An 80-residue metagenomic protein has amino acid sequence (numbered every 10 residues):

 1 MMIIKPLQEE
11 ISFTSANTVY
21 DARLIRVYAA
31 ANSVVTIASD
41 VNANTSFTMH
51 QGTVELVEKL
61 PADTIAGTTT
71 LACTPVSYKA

Functional and structural regions predicted by a protein language model:
K5-D21, V41-A43: Surface-exposed ligand/attachment interfaces on beta-rich extracellular proteins
S15, V19, I37, M49 (+1 more regions): N-terminal compositionally biased, intrinsically disordered segments and leader/signal-like regions
A16-T18, H50-D63, K79: Beta-sandwich interaction modules
V19-A29: Short, solvent-exposed linear motifs at loop/edge-of-secondary-structure regions
R23-I25, V57-L71: Noncatalytic modules at the cell exterior or secretory-pathway interfaces, chiefly beta-strand-rich lectin/adhesion
Y28-S46: Short, surface-exposed beta-strand/strand-loop-strand elements in extracellular ectodomains
L71-A80: Exposed low-complexity, polar/acidic, P/S/T/G-rich flexible segments that act as propeptides, protease-susceptible
